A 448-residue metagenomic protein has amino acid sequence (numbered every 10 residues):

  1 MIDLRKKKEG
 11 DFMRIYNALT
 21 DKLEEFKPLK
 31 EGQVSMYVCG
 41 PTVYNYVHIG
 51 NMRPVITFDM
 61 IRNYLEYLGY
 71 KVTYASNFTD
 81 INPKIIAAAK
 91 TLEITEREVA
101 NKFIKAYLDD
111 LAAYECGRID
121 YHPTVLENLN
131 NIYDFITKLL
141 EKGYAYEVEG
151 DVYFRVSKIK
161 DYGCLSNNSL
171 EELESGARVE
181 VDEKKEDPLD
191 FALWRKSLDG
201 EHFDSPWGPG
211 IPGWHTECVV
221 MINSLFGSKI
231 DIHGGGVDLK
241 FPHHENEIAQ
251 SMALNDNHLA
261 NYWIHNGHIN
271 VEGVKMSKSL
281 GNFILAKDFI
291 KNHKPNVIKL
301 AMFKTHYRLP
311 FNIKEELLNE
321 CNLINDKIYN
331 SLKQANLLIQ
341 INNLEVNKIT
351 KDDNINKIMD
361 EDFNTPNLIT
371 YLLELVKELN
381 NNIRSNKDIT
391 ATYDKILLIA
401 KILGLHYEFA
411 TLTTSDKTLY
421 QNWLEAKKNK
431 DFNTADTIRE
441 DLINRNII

Functional and structural regions predicted by a protein language model:
I2, T20-E25, L29-E115: N-terminal, positively charged nucleic-acid-binding surface of large information/translation enzymes
I2-T42, D59, D109, N131-A335: Alpha-helical recognition segments enriched in aromatics with Gly/Pro capping that present substrate-recognition
E66, A112, L140-E141, I264 (+2 more regions): Alpha-helix C-terminal capping/helix-coil junction sites
Y70, Y144, I447: Short phosphate-binding/catalytic loops that engage adenosine nucleotides
F78-N82, I104-Y107, G117-I132, G150-I159: Short, glycine/charge-rich beta-strand/loop segments that flank catalytic centers and engage negatively charged groups
L92-E98, I119-Y121, P310-N312: Short, polar/flexible loop-turn hinges at active-site or ligand-entry regions and domain interfaces
K275-K278, F283-I448: Structural preference for alpha-helix termini/caps and helix-kink/transition segments
